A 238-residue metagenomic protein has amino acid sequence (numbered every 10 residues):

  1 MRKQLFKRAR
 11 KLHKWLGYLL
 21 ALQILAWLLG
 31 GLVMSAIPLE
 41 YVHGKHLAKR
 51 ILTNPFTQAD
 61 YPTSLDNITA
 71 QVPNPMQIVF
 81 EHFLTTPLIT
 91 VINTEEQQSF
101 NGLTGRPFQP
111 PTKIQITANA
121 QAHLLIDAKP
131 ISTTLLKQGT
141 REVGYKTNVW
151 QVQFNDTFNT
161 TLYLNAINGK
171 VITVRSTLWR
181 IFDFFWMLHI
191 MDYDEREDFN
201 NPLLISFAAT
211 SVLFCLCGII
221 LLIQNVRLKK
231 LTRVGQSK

Functional and structural regions predicted by a protein language model:
M1-K238: Conserved histidines in hydrophobic membrane contexts and catalytic metal-binding motifs
